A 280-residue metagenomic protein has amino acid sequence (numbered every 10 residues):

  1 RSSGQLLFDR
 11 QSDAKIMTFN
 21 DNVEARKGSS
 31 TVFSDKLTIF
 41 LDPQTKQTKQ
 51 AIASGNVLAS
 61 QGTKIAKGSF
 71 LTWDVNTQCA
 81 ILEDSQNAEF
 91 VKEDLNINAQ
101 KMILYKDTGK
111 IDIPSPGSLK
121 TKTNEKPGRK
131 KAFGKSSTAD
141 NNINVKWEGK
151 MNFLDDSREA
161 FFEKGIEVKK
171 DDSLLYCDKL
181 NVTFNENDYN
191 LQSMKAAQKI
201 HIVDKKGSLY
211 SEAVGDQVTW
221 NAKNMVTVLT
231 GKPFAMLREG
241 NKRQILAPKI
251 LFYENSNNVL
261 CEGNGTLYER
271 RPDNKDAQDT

Functional and structural regions predicted by a protein language model:
R1-T280: N-terminal amphipathic/hydrophobic interface segments
